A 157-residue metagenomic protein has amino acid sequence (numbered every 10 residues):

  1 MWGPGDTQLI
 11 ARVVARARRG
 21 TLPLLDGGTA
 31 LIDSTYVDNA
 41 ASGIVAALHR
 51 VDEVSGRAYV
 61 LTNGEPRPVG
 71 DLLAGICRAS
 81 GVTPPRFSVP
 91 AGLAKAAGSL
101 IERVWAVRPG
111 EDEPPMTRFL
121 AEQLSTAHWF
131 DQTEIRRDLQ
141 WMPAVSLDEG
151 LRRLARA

Functional and structural regions predicted by a protein language model:
M1-P4: Conserved beta-loop-beta element that borders a ligand/cofactor-binding pocket
D6-R12, D26-L48, G56-R57: Substrate-positioning beta->alpha
V14-L25, V82, G110-M116, T133: A short C-terminal helix-loop "cap" of Rossmann-like NAD(P)-dependent dehydrogenase/epimerase domains
I32-D38, G64-R67, F130, V145: Residue-level signal for the nucleotide or nucleotide-sugar donor/cofactor binding architecture
A40, I44, L61, L72 (+2 more regions): Non-catalytic, hydrophobic alpha-helical segments
R50-P115, R152-R153: Mid/C-terminal beta-alpha module of Rossmann-like enzyme folds, strongest in SDR-family dehydrogenases/epimerases
V69, E113-Q132: Active-site loop of classical SDR/Rossmann-like NAD(P)-dependent oxidoreductases, centered on the catalytic Tyr-X3-Lys
F130-D138, M142-A157: Amphipathic terminal alpha-helices
